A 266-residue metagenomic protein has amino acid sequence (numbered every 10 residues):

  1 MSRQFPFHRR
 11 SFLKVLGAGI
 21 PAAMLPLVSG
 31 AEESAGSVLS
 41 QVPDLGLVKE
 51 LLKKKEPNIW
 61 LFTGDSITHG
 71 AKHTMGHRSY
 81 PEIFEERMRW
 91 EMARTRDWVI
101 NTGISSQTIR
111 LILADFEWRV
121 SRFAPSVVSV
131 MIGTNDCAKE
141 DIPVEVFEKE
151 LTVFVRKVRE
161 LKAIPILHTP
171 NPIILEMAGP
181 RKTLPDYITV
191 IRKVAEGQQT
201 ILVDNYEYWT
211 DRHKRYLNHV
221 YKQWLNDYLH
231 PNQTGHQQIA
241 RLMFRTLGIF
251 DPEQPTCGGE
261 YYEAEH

Functional and structural regions predicted by a protein language model:
S2-I20: N-terminal secretory signal peptides and thylakoid transit peptides that target proteins across membranes
S2-R3, E82-T95, T108-H266: Alpha-helical cap/lid subdomain in secreted, periplasmic, or secretory-pathway luminal O-acyl-processing enzymes
P6, T102, V130: Active-site-adjacent beta-strand anchor residues
L16, G103, Y206-W209: Residues at the C-termini of beta-strands that transition into short coil/loop
M24-G36: Bacterial Sec-dependent signal peptides at the C-terminal "C-region" and cleavage site
E33-T102, F116-A124: Serine-esterase "nucleophile elbow" of acetyl-processing enzymes
